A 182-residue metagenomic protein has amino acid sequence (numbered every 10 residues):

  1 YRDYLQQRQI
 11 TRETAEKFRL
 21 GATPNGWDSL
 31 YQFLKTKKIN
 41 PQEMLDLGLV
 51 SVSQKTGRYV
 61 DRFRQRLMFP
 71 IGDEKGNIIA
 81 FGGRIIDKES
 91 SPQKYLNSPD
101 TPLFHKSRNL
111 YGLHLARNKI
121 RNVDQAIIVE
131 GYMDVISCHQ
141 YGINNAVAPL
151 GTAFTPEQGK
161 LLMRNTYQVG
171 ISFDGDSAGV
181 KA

Functional and structural regions predicted by a protein language model:
Y1-E16: Non-catalytic interaction/clamp surfaces of large macromolecular machines
Y4, G21, L47: Short acidic/histidine-centered micro-motifs embedded in hydrophobic/aromatic stretches that mark compact functional
Q6-Q9, T23, M68: Short linear sequence elements within intrinsically disordered, low-complexity coil regions
A15-P24: Terminal amphipathic helices with adjacent charged low-complexity linkers/tails
G26-V169, A182: Phosphate-handling DNA/RNA-contact segment within nucleic-acid enzymes
G170-D174: Short beta-alpha connecting loops at secondary-structure transitions that line or flank enzyme active sites
G175-A182: Phosphate/diphosphate-binding loops
